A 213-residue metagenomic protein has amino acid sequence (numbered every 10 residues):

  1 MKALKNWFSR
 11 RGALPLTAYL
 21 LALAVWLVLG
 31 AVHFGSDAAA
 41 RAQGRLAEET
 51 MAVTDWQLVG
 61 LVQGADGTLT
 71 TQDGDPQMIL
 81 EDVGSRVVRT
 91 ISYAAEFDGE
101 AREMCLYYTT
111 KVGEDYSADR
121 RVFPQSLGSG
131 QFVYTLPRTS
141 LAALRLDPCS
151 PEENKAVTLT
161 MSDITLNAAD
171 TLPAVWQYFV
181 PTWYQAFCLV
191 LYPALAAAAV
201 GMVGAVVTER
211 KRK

Functional and structural regions predicted by a protein language model:
M1-S9, K211-K213: N-terminal Lys/Arg-rich, disordered targeting/topogenic segments
K5-S85, D163-F187: Glycan-recognition and processing domains
Q57-L58, V62-T135: Extracellular ligand-binding interfaces
T90, L141-R145: Short, conserved beta-strand segments of beta-strand-rich sandwich/propeller modules, principally
T110-E114, E152, T165, D170: Solvent-exposed strand-loop boundary residues in beta-sheet-rich modules
R145-K155: Short beta-strand-plus-loop segments that form exposed binding edges in beta-rich domains
A196-K213: Juxtamembrane interface at the cytosolic side of transmembrane helices
